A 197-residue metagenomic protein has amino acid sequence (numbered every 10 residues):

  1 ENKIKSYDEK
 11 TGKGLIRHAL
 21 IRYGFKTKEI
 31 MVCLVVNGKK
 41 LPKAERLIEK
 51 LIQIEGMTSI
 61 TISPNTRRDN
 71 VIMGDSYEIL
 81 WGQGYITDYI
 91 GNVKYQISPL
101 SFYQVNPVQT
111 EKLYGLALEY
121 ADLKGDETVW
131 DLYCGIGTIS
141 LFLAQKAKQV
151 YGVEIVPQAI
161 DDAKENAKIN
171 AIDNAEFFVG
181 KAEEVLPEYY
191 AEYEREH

Functional and structural regions predicted by a protein language model:
E1, G38-T58: Short, non-transmembrane amphipathic alpha-helical segments
E1-D8, I21, K26, L41: Extended interfacial segments that mediate partner engagement and assembly in macromolecular machines
K5-K13, V129: Short helix/loop segment immediately N-terminal to the Walker
K10-L20, R68: Glycine/charge-rich, flexible interdomain linkers and switch-proximal surface loops that mediate coupling
I21, K28-N37, K94-S98: Short, aliphatic-rich beta-strand segments
F25-K28, G82: Short flexible coil/turn linkers enriched for glycine and charged/polar residues that connect secondary-structure
E49-I54, T58-H197: Rossmann-like S-adenosyl-L-methionine
